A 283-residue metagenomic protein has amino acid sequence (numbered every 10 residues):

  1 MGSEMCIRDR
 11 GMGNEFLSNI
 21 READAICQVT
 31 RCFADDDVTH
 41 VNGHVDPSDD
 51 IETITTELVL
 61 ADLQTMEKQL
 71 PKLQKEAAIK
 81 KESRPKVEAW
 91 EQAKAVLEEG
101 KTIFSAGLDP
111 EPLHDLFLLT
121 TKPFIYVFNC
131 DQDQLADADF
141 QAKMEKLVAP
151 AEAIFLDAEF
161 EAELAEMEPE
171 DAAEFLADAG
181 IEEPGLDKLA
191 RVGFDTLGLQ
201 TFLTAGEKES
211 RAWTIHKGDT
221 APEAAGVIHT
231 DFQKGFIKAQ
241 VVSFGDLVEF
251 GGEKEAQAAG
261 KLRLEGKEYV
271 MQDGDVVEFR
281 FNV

Functional and structural regions predicted by a protein language model:
M1, I20-A23, L119-K122: Short loop/turn elements that form and flank the Walker-type P-loop nucleotide-binding site in RecA-like NTPase cores
M1-I7: Short, small-residue-biased leader/transition segments that mark boundaries at the very start of proteins
S3, R31-D37, H44-D46, V59-L60 (+3 more regions): Conserved nucleotide-binding/hydrolysis micro-motifs of P-loop NTPases
R8-G11, E15-L58: Conserved P-loop NTPase nucleotide-binding/switch module
N14, S18, Q64, P222-E223 (+1 more regions): Short alpha-helical basic/polar micro-motif
T30-V38, L60-P71, L147-P150, E161-L164 (+1 more regions): Short, compositionally biased low-complexity segments
S48, T53-W90: Extended, highly charged alpha-helical segments
K72-Q272, V277-V283: C-terminal-of-GTPase-core extension/linker across diverse P-loop GTPases
